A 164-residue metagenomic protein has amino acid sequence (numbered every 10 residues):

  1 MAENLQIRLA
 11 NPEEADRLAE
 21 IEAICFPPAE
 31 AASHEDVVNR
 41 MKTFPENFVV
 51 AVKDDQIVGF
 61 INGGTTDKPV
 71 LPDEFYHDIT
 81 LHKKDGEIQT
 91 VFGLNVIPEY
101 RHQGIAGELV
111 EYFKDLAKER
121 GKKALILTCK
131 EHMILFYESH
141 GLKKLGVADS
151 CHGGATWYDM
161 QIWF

Functional and structural regions predicted by a protein language model:
N4-L18: A short beta-loop-alpha structural element at the N-terminal edge of CoA-dependent acyl/N-acetyltransferase catalytic
A10, L94-V96: Hydrophobic adenine-recognition pocket in adenosine-nucleotide-binding enzymes
P28-D54, N62-L81: Active-site rim helix/loop that mediates acceptor-substrate recognition in acyltransferases
E46-V50, F60, G93, I126 (+1 more regions): Short hydrophobic/aromatic beta-strand element in the GNAT-like acyltransferase core that lines or flanks the acyl-donor
F60-L94, R101, E111, C151-T156: Conserved acyl-donor/pantetheine-binding loop and adjacent beta-alpha core of acyl/acetyltransferases and related
T65-K68, I126-T128, E138, K143-D159: Conserved catalytic-core motifs of GNAT/GCN5-like acyltransferases
K83-D85, I97-E111, R120, I134-L135 (+1 more regions): Conserved glycine-rich acetyl-CoA-binding loop
V110, L116-C129: Conserved GNAT acetyl-CoA-binding A-motif
